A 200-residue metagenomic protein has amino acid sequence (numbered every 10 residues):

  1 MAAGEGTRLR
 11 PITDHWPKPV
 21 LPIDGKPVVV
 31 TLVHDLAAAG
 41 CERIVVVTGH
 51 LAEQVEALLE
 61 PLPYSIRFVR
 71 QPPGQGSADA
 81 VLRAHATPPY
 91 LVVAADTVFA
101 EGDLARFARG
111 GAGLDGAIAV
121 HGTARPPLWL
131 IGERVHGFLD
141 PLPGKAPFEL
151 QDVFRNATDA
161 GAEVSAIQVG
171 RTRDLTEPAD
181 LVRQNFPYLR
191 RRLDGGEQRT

Functional and structural regions predicted by a protein language model:
M1-D14, A162: N-terminal nucleotide-binding beta1-loop-alpha1 segment
A2, T48, A94, I118-H121: Short beta-strand/turn micro-motifs composed of small residues that flank or help shape donor/cofactor-binding pockets
E5, W16, L51, R171: A generic "binding-loop/recognition-motif" signal
R8, P22, K26-L104, K145: Conserved N-terminal catalytic core of the sugar/cofactor nucleotidyltransferase
P19, S65-R67, E163-S165: Conserved beta-strand segments of alpha/beta enzyme cores
G49, V69-Q71, A119-H121, I167-V169: Conserved beta-strand termini and adjacent loop/short-helix elements that scaffold enzyme active sites in alpha/beta
V98, A108-G111, H121-G196: Catalytic-core segments of class I nucleotidyltransferases/pyrophosphorylases that form NMP-activated intermediates
Q198-T200: Structural signal for interior beta-strand "rungs" in well-ordered beta-sheet cores of soluble enzyme domains
